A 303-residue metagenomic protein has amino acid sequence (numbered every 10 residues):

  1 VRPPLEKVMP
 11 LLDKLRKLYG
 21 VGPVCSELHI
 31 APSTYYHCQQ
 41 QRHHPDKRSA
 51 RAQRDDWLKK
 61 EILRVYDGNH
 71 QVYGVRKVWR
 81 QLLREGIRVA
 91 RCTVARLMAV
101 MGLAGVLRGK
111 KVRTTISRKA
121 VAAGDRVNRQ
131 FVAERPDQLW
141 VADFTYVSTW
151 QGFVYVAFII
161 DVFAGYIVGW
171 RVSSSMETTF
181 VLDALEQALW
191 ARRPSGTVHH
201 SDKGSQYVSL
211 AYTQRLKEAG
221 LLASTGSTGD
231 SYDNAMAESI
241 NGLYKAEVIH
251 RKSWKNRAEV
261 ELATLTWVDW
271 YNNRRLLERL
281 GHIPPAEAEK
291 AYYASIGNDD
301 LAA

Functional and structural regions predicted by a protein language model:
V1-A303: Charged DNA-binding/catalytic regions of mobile-element recombinases
